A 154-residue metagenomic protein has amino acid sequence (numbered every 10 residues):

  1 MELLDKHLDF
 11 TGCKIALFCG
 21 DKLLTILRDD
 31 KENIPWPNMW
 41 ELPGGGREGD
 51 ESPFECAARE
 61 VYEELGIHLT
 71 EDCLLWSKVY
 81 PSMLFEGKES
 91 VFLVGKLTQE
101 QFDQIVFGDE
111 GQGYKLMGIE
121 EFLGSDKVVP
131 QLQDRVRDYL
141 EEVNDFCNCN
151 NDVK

Functional and structural regions predicted by a protein language model:
M1-E41, L69: N-terminal strand-loop-strand
C13, D21, R47, G95 (+2 more regions): Generic cytosolic/nucleocytoplasmic N-terminal low-complexity/intrinsically disordered segments
M39, G49, D109-G111, I119 (+1 more regions): Functional cleft and adjacent loop/helix regions within the main domain that mediate ligand binding or catalysis
G46-R135: Unchanged
L132-K154: Charged phosphate-binding loop/patch that engages nucleotide di/tri-phosphates or the phosphate backbone of nucleic
